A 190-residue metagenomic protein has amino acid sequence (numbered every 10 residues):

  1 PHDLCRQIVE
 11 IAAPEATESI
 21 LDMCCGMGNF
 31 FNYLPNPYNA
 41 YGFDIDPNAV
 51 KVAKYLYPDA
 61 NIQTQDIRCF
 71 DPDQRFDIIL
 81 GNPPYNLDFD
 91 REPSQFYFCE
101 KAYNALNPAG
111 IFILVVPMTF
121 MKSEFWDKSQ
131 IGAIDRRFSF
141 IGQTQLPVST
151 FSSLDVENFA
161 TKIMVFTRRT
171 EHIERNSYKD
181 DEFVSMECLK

Functional and structural regions predicted by a protein language model:
P1-R6: Conserved SAM-binding loop and adjacent beta-strand
Q7-P14, S19-L34, G42, D46 (+4 more regions): Conserved proline-anchored active-site loop of SAM-dependent methyltransferases that bridges a beta-strand
E15, P35-P37, Y57, N107 (+1 more regions): Short, well-ordered coil/turn elements that cap or connect secondary structure elements
N39, A60-N61, S139-G142: Conserved beta-strand segments of alpha/beta enzyme cores
P47, D88-S152, F159, I163-V165: Conserved Class I SAM-dependent methyltransferase catalytic core
A53-K54: Conserved SAM-binding loop
R68-D71, V148-L154: A short acidic, often aromatic-flanked loop/helix-cap motif at beta-alpha or helix-coil junctions that lines enzyme
S153-K190: Flexible, glycine-/basic-rich loop-and-beta segments that form/coincide with the SAM-dependent methyltransferase
